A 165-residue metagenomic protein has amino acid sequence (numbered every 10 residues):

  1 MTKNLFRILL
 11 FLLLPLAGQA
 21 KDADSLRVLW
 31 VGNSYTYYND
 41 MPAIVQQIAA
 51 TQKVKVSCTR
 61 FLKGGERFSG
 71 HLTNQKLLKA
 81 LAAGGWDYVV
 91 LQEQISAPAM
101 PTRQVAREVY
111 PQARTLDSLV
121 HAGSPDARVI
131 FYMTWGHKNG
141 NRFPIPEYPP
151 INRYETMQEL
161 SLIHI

Functional and structural regions predicted by a protein language model:
K3-F11: Sec-dependent signal peptide recognition, specifically the positively charged N-region followed immediately by
L10-Q19: Hydrophobic h-region of N-terminal signal peptides that target proteins for export in Gram-negative bacteria
F11, T102, A106, I151-Y154: Flexible, glycine- and charge-enriched loops at secondary-structure boundaries
Q19-S25: Extreme N-terminus of proteins, especially the signal/transit-peptide cleavage junction and the first residues
S25-L29, Y35-L119, P125: Conserved SGNH/GDSL esterase-like catalytic core that processes O-acyl groups on lipids and polysaccharides
S34-Y37, W135-H137: Gly/Ser/Thr-rich loops at beta-strand to alpha-helix junctions that form or flank small-molecule/cofactor-binding
H121-E159: Active-site segments of SGNH/GDSL-like serine hydrolases that catalyze O-acetyl group transfer/hydrolysis on lipids
I163-I165: Conserved small/polar residues in nucleotide/adenosyl-binding loops
